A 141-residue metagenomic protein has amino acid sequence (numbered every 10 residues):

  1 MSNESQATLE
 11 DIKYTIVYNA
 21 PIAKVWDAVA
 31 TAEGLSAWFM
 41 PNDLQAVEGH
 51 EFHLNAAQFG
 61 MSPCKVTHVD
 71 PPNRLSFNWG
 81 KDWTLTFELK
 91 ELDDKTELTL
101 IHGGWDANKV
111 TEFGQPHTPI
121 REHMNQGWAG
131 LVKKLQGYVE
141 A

Functional and structural regions predicted by a protein language model:
M1-I22, K90-I101, G137: Aromatic-glycine hotspot motif
Q6-A7, K13-Y14, A20, K24 (+2 more regions): Short beta-edge strand/loop motif at the mouth of beta-sheet-based domains
I16, C64-H68, T84-E91: Hydrophobic/aromatic beta-strand elements that line small-molecule binding cavities or substrate pockets in beta-rich
V25, L35, F52, V66 (+4 more regions): Hydrophobic pocket/interface hotspot
V47, Q136-A141: Short, highly charged C-terminal tails/helix-capping segments
Q58-G60, G80-W83: Short beta->alpha connector loops
P72-G80: Short, solvent-exposed secondary-structure boundary/capping segments
K81-Q126: Beta-strand/loop substructures that line and gate deep hydrophobic ligand-binding cavities in soluble
